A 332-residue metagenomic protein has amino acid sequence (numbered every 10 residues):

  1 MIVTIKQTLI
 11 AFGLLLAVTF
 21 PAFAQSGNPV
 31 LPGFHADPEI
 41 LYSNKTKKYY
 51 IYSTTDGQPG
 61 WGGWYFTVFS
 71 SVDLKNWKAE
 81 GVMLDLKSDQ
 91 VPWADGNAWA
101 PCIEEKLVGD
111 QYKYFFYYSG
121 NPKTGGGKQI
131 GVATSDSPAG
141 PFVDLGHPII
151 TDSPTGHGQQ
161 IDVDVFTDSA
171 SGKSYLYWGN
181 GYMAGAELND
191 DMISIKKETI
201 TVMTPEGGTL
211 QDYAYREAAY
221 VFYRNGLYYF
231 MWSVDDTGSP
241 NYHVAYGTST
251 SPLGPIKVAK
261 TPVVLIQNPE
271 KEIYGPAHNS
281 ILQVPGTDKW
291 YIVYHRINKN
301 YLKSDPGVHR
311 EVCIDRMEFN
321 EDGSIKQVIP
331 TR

Functional and structural regions predicted by a protein language model:
M1-F12: Bacterial N-terminal signal peptides that target proteins for export
A11-P21: Bacterial N-terminal signal peptides
F23-R332: Carbohydrate-active catalytic/glycan-binding domains of CAZyme proteins, especially the secreted or lumenal ectodomains
